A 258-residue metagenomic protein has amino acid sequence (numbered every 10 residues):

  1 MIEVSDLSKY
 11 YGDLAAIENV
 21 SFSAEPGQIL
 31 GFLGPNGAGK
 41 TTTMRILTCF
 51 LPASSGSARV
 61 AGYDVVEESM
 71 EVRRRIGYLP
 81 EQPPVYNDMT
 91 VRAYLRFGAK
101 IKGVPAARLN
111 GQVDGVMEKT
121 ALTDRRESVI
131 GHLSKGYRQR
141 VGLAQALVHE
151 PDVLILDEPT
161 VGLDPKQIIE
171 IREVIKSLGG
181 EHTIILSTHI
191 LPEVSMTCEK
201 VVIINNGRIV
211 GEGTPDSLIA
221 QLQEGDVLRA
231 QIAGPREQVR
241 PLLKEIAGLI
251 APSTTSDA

Functional and structural regions predicted by a protein language model:
I2-V4, K9-N205, V210-G211: ABC transporter nucleotide-binding domains
R172-A258: ABC transporter nucleotide-binding domain
